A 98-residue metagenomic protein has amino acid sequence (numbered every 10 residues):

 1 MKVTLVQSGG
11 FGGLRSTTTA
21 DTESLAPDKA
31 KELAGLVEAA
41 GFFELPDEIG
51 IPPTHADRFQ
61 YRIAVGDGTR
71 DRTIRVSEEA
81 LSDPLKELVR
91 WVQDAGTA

Functional and structural regions predicted by a protein language model:
M1-A98: Function-determining sites in protein domains
